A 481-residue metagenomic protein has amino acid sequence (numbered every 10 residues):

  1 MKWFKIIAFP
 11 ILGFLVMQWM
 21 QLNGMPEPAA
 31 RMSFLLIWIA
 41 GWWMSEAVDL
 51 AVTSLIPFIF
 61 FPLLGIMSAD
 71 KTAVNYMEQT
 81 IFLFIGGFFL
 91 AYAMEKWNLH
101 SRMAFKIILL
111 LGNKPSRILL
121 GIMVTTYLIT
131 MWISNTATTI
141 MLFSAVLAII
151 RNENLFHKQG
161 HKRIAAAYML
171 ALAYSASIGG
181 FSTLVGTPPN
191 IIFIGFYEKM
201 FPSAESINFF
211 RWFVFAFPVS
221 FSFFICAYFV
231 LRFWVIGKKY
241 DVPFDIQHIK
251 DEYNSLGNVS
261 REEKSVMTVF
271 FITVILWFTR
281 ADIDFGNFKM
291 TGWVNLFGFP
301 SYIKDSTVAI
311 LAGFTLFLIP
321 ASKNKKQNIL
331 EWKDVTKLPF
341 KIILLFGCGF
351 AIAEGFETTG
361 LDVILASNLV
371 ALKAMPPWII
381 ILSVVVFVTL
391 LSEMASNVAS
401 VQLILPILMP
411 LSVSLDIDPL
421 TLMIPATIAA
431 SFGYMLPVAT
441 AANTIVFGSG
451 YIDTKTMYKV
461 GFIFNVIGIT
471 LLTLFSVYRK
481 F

Functional and structural regions predicted by a protein language model:
M1-F9, E27-M32, S45-S54, A73-F88 (+7 more regions): Helical membrane-embedded segments and adjacent short helical loop/helix-boundary regions of multi-pass membrane
M1-M20, K96-L99, N135, F156-A166 (+4 more regions): Juxtamembrane and boundary regions of transmembrane helices in multi-pass small-molecule transporters and channels
I7-A8, M32-I37, A51-L55, I81 (+11 more regions): Hydrophobic alpha-helical transmembrane segments
A8-W19, L35-M44, F58-L64, G86-A91 (+9 more regions): Hydrophobic core segments of alpha-helical transmembrane domains in multi-pass membrane transport and ion-translocation
L22-P28, W38-L55, T72, F229-I236 (+2 more regions): Flexible hinge motifs at transmembrane-helix junctions and intramembrane kinks/re-entrant loops in multi-pass membrane
W38, A51-Q159, T336-L415: Membrane-embedded alpha-helical segments and adjacent helix-loop junctions characteristic of multi-pass solute
Q79-F88, M131-L142, W212-Y228, S301-L311 (+1 more regions): Alpha-helical transmembrane segments
V269-L391: Transmembrane helical segments that form the transport core of multi-pass membrane transport proteins
